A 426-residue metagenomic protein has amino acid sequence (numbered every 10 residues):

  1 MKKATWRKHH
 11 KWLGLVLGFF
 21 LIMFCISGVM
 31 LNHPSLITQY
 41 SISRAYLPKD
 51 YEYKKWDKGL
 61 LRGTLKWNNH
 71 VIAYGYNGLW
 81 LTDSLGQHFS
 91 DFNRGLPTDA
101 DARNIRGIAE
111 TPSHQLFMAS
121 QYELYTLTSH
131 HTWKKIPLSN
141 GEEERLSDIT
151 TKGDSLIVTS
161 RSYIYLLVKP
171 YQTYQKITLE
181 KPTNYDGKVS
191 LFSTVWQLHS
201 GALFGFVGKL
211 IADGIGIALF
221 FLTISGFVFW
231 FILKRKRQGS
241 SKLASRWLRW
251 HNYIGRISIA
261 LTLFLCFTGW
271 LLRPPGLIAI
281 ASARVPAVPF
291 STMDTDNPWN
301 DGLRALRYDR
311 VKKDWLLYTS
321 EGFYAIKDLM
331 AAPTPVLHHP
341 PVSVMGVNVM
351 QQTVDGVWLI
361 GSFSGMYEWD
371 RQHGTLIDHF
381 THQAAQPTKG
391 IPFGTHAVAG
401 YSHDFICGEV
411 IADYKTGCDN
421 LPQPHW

Functional and structural regions predicted by a protein language model:
K2-L17, F206-L263: Juxtamembrane interface at the cytosolic side of transmembrane helices
A4-R7, A45-W67, F92-P112, P137-G153 (+3 more regions): Short coil-to-beta transitions that initiate beta-strands within beta-rich domains
L31-K55, L271-W299: Alpha-helical transmembrane signal-anchor/signal-peptide segments
H70-A73, Q115-F117, S155-I157, D314-L316 (+2 more regions): Conserved beta-propeller blade signature
D83-Q87, T128-T132, V168-Q172, K327-A331 (+2 more regions): Short loop/turn segments that connect beta-strands within beta-propeller blades
L156-S193, V410-W426: Extended, hydrophilic extramembrane loops/domains of integral membrane proteins
P182-S200, F227-G239, W426: Juxtamembrane amphipathic/hinge helix adjacent to a transmembrane helix
P275-L337: Juxtamembrane segments of multi-pass membrane proteins
